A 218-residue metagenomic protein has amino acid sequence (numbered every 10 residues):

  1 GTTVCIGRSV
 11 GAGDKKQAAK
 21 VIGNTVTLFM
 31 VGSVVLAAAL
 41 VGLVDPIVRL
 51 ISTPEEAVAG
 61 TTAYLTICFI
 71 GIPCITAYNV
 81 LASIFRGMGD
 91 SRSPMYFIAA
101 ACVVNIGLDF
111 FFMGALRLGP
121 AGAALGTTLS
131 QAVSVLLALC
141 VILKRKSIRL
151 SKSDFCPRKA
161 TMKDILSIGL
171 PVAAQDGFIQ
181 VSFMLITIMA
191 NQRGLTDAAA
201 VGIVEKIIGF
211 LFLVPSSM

Functional and structural regions predicted by a protein language model:
G1-A38, I75-P94, V201-M218: Small-residue-rich hydrophobic transmembrane alpha-helices
G1-V4, C68-I75, K163-M218: Transmembrane helix-bundle signature of multi-pass secondary active exporters and lipid flippases
T2, L43-V44, L81, L108-D109 (+3 more regions): Hydrophobic/aromatic residues in alpha-helical transmembrane segments
I6-G11, A18, I47, I70 (+11 more regions): Hydrophobic/aromatic residues within transmembrane alpha-helices of membrane transport systems, especially the TMDs
I6-P73, A115-L170: Short alpha-helical transmembrane segments in multi-pass integral membrane proteins
T27-V31, V35, I70, Y96-V103 (+7 more regions): Hydrophobic residues within alpha-helical transmembrane segments of multi-pass solute transporters/permease subunits
I67-R86, P94-C102, A123-L136, S216: Short runs within selected transmembrane alpha-helices of multi-pass transporters and secretion channels
N105-F110, S134-L139, F210-L213: Hydrophobic transmembrane alpha-helices of multi-pass small-molecule transporters
